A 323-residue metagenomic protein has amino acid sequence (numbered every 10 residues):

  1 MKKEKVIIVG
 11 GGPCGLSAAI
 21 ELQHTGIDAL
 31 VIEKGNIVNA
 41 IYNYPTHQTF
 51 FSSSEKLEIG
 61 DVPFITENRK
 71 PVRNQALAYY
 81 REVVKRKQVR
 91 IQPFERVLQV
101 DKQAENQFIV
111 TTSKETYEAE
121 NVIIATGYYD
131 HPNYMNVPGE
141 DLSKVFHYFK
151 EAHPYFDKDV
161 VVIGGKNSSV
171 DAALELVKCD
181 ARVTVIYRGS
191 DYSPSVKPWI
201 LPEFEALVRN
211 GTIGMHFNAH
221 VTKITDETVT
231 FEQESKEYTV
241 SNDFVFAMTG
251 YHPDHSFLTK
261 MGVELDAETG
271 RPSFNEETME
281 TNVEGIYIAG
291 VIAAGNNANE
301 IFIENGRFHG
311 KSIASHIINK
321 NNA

Functional and structural regions predicted by a protein language model:
K2-C14, K158-I163: Beta1/beta-strand and adjacent pyrophosphate-binding region of the FAD-binding site in flavoprotein oxidoreductases
K5, D28, D159, A181-V185 (+1 more regions): Residues at the starts of beta-strands that form the adenosine-phosphate
G11-V89, V170, L174-P198, A267-E268: Beta1-alpha1 glycine-rich phosphate/pyrophosphate-binding loop at the start of Rossmann-like nucleotide-binding domains
Q88-D101, Q107-V110, T116-Y117, K178-T269: A Rossmann-like FAD-binding core segment of flavoenzymes
S113-V185, G189-I200: Predominantly flavin-linked oxidoreductase catalytic cores and closely associated redox partners
A125-T126, I163, F246-T249, A289-I292: Short, well-ordered coil/turn residues at beta-beta hairpins and beta-strand->alpha-helix junctions within
E140-F156, Y251-E300: FAD-site-proximal beta/loop scaffold in flavoenzymes
G290-A323: A conserved FAD-binding loop/helix module that cradles the flavin
